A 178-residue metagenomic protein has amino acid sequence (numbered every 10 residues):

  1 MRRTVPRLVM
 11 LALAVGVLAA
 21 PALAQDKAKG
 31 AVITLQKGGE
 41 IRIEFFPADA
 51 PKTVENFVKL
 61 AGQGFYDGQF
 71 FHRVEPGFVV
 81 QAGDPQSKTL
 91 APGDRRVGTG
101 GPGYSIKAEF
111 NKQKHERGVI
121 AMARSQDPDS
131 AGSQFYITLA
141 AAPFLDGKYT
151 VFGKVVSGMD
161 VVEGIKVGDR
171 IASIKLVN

Functional and structural regions predicted by a protein language model:
R2-R7, V17-N178: Cyclophilin-like peptidyl-prolyl cis-trans isomerases
L8-A12: Small-residue packing motifs within transmembrane alpha-helices
